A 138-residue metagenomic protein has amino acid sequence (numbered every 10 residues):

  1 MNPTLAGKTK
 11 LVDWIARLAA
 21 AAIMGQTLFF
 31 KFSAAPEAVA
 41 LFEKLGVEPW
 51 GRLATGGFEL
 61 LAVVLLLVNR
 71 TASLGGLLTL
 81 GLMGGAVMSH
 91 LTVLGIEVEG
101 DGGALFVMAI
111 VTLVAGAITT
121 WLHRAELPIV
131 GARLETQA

Functional and structural regions predicted by a protein language model:
M1-T27, R70-A138: Extended, low-polarity transmembrane helix blocks
A22, Q26-L53: Solvent-exposed, well-ordered loop and adjacent helix/strand elements within mature globular domains that form
Q26, V47-V64, L80-G81: Core segments of alpha-helical transmembrane spans in multipass integral membrane proteins
F30, P36-E37, L53, A62-L65 (+2 more regions): Membrane-helix exit/interface motif
E37, E43, E48, E59 (+3 more regions): Glutamate identity and glutamate-enriched acidic tracts
